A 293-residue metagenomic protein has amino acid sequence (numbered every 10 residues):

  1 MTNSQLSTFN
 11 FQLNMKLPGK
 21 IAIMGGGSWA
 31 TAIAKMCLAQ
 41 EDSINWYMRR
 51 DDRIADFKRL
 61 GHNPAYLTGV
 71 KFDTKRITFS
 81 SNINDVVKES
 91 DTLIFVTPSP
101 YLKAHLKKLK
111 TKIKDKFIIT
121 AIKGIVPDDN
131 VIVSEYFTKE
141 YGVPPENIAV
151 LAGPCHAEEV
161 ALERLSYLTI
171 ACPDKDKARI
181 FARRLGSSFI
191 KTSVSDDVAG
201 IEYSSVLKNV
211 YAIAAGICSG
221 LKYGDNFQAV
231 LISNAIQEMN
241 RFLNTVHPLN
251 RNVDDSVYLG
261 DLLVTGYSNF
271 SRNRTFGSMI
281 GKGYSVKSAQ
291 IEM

Functional and structural regions predicted by a protein language model:
M1-M15: Short, basic, low-complexity termini and linkers enriched in Ser/Thr/Gly/Pro that act as targeting/leader peptides
M15-V70, I77-S81: NAD(P)+-binding Rossmann beta1-loop-alpha1 motif at the extreme N-terminus of oxidoreductases
M24, S28, A32, D52 (+13 more regions): Conserved active-site and cofactor/substrate-binding residues in soluble primary-metabolism enzymes
S80-K88, T92-L165, F181-R183: Rossmann-like NAD(P)(H) cofactor-binding subdomain of soluble oxidoreductases
Y101, K139-N147, L165-N252, K282: Internal alpha-helical scaffold of NAD(P)-dependent oxidoreductase catalytic cores
K208, A215-S219, N244-M293: NAD(P)-dependent Rossmann-like dehydrogenase/reductase catalytic/cofactor-binding core
